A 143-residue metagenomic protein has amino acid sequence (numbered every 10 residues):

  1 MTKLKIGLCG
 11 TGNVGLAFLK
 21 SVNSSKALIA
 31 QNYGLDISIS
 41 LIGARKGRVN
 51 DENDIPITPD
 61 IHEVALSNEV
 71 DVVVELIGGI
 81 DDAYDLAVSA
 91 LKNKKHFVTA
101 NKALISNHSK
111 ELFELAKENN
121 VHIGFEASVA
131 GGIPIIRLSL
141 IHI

Functional and structural regions predicted by a protein language model:
M1-N93: N-terminal glycine-/serine-/threonine-rich beta1-alpha1-beta2 phosphate-ribose binding loop of Rossmann-like
C9, E75-I77, A100, N107 (+1 more regions): Structural motif
L19-K20, N53, S109-L112, P134-S139: Short acidic, glycine/serine/threonine-rich loops at helix termini
V49, G79, L104, A130-G131: Glycine-/small-residue-rich active-site loops that bind phosphorylated ligands and cofactors
L91-N107: ADP-ribose/adenylate-binding Rossmann-like module
K102-S128, I136-R137: Rossmann-fold NAD(P)-binding glycine/threonine-rich loop
I141-I143: Conserved small/polar residues in nucleotide/adenosyl-binding loops
